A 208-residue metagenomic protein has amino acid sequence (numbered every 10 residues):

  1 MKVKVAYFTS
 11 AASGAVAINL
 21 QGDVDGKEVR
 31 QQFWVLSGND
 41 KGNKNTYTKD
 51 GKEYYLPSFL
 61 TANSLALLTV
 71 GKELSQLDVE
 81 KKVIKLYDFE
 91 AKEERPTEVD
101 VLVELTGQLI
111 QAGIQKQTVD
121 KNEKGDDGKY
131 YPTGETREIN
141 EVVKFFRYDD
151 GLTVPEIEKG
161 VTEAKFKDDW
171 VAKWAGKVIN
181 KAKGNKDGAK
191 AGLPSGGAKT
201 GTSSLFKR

Functional and structural regions predicted by a protein language model:
M1-R208: Short beta-rich binding modules
